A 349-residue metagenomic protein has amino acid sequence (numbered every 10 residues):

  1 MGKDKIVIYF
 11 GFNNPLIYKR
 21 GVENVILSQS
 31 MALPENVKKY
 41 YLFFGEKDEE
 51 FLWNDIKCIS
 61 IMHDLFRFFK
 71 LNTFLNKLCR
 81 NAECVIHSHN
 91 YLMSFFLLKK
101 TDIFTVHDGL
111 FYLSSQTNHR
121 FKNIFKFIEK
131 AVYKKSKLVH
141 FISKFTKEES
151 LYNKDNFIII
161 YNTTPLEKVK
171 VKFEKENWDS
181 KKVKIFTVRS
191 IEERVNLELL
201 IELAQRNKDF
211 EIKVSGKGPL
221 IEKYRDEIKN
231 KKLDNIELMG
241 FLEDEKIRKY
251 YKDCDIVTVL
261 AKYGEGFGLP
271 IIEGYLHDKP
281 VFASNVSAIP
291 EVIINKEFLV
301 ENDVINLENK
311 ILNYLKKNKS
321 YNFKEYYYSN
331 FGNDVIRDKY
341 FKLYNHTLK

Functional and structural regions predicted by a protein language model:
I8-Y9, H140, N177-V195, I201-A204 (+1 more regions): Conserved donor-binding/catalytic core segment of Leloir-type glycosyltransferases
H87-M93, V106: Short His-centered aromatic/hydrophobic patch
F121-V139, Y152: Membrane-proximal helix-turn-helix segments that form the acceptor-binding/catalytic region of lipid-linked
R225-L242: Nucleotide-activated donor-binding/catalytic signature segment of Leloir-type glycosyltransferases, i.e., the conserved
F241-L242, K249-C254: Short alpha-helical donor nucleotide-sugar binding micro-motif in glycosyltransferases
I271, P280-A283: Short hydrophobic beta-strand element within catalytic cores of glycosyltransferases and related nucleotide-activated
N295-I305, L312-N318: Conserved acidic donor-binding segment of nucleotide-sugar-dependent glycosyltransferases
K316-L348: A charged, aromatic-enriched C-terminal amphipathic alpha-helix characteristic of glycosyltransferases across folds
